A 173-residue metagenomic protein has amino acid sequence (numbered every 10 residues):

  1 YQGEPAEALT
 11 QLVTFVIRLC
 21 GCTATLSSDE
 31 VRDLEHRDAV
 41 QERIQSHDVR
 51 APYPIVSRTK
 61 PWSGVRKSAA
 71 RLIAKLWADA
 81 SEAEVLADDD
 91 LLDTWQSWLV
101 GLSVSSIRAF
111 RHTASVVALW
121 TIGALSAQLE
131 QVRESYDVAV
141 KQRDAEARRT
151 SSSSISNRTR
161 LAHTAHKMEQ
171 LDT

Functional and structural regions predicted by a protein language model:
Y1-S135, A165-T173: Alpha-helical solenoid scaffolds in large eukaryotic transport, assembly, and signaling factors
R133-E146: Alpha-helical scaffold repeats of the Armadillo/HEAT/TPR superfamily
S152-H163, K167: Flexible glycine-rich, low-complexity coil/linker segments exposed to the extracellular/periplasmic environment
